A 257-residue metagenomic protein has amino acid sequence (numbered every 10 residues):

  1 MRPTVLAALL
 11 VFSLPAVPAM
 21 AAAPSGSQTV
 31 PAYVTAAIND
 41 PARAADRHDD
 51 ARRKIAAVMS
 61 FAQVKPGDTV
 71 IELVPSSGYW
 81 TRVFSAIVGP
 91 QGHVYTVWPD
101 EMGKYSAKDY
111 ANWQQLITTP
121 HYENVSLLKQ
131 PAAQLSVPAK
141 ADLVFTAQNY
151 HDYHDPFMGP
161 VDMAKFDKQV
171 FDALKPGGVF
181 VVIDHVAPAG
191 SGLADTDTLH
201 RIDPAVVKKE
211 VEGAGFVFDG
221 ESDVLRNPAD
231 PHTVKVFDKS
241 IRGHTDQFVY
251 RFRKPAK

Functional and structural regions predicted by a protein language model:
V30-F61, K65: Class I SAM-dependent methyltransferase Rossmann-like catalytic core, especially the SAM/SAH-binding loop
K65-S76: Conserved class I S-adenosyl-L-methionine
S85-G89, P160-P176: A short glycine-rich, Lys/Arg-flanked "PGG" loop and its adjoining helix->strand segment in the class I
V94, D167, G177-H185: Conserved beta-strand signature within the Rossmann-like core of class I S-adenosyl-L-methionine
S106-L135: S-adenosyl-L-methionine
K129-P131, D152-Q169: A short, conserved alpha-helix within the catalytic core of class I
L135-Q148: A short acidic, Gly/Pro-enriched loop at the edge of an enzyme's catalytic core that lines a small-molecule cofactor
A214, A229-K257: Core SAM-dependent methyltransferase catalytic element
